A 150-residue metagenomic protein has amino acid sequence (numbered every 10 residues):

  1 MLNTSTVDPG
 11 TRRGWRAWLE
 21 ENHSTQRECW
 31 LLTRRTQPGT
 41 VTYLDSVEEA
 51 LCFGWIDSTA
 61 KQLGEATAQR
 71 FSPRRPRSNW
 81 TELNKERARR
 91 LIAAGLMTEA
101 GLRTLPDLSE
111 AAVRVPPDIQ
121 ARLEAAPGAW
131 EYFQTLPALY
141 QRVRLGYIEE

Functional and structural regions predicted by a protein language model:
M1-E150: Charge-dense, helix-prone N-terminal extensions
